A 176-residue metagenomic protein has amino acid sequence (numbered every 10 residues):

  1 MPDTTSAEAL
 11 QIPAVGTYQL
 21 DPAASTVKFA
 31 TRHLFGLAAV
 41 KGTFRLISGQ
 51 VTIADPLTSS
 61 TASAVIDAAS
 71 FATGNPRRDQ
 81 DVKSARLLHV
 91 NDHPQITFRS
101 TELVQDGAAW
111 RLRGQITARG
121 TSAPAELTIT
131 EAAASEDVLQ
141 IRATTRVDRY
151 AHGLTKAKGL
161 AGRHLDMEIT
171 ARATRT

Functional and structural regions predicted by a protein language model:
M1-T176: Low-complexity, acidic/polar, glycine-enriched regions of mature
